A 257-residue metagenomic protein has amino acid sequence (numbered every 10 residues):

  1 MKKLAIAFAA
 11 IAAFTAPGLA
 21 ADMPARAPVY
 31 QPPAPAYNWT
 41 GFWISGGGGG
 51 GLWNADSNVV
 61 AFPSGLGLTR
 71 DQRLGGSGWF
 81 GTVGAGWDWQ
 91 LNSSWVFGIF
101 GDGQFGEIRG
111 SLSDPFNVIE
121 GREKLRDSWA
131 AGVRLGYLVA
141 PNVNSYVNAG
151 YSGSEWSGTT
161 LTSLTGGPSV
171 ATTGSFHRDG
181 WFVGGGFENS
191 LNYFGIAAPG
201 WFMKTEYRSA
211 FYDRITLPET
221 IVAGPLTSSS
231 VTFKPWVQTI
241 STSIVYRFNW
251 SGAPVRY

Functional and structural regions predicted by a protein language model:
K2-Y257: Gram-negative outer-membrane beta-barrel domains
